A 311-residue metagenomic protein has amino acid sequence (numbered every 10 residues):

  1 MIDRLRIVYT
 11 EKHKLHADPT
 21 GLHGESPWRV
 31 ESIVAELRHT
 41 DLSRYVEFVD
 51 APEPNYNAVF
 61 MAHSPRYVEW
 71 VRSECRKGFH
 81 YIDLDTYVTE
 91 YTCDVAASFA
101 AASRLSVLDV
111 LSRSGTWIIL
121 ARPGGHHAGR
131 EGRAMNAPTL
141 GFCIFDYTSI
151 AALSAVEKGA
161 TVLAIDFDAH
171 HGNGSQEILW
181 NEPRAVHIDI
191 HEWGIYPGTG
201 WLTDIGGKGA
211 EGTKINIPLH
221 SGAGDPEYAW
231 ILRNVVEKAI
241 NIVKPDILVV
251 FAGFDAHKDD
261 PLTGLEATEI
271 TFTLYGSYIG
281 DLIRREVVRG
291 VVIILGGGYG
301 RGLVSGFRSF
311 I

Functional and structural regions predicted by a protein language model:
M1-A58: N-terminal low-complexity, Ser/Thr- and acidic-residue-enriched intrinsically disordered segments
I2-I7, E69-I311: A general "terminal functional-core" signal
H16-A17, N55-H63, G129, G302-L303: Short, solvent-exposed polar/charged micro-motifs at secondary-structure junctions
H16-V30, R66-R76, L163-I165: An N-terminal domain-start capping segment
E25-W28, S32, D50, P54 (+3 more regions): Generic alpha-helix structural propensity
E47-D85: Cationic, histidine-enriched alpha-helical/coil surfaces that engage anionic ligands
